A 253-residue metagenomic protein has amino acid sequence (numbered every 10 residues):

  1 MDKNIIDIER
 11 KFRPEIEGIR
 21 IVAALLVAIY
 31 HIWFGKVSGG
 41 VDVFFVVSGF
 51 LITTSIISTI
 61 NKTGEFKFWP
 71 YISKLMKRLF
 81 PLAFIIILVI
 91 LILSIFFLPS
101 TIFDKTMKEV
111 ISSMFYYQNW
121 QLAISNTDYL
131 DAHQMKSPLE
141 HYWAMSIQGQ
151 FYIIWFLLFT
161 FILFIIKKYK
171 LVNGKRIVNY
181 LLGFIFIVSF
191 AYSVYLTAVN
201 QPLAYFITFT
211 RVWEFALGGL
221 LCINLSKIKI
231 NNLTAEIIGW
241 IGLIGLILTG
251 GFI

Functional and structural regions predicted by a protein language model:
D2-I253: Membrane-interface helix/loop caps of multi-pass membrane proteins
